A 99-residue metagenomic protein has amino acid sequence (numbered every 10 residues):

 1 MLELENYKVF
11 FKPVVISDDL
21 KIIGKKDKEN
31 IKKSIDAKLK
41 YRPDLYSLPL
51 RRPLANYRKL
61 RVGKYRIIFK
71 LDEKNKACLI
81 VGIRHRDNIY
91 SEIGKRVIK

Functional and structural regions predicted by a protein language model:
M1-E3, F10, K70-K99: Enriched for short, Lys/Arg-rich terminal
M1-K33: Arg/Lys-rich, positively charged N-terminal/basic patches that mediate binding to nucleic acids
I22-K26, R42-L45, N75: Residue-level signal for short amphipathic helical patches enriched in basic/charged and nearby hydrophobic residues
D36-L60: A short, surface-exposed loop/turn module that caps and links secondary-structure elements
V62-K64, E73: A generic beta-sheet turn/junction motif
